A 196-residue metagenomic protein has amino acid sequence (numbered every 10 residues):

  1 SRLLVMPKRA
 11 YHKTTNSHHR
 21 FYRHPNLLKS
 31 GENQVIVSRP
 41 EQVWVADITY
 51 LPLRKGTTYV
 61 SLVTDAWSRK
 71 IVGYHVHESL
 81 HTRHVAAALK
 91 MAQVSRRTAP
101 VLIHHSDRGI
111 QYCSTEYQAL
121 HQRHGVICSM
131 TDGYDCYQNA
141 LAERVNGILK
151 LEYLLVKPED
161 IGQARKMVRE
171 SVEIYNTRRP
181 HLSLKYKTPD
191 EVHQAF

Functional and structural regions predicted by a protein language model:
S1-S38, T188-F196: Basic, flexible linker segments flanking DNA-binding modules in nucleic acid-interacting mobile-element proteins
V5-K13, H104-R108, R123-L141, L155-I161: RNase H-like polynucleotidyl transferase catalytic core
L28, D47, V63, R69 (+9 more regions): Mobile genetic element proteins and their domesticated derivatives, centered on retroelements and DNA transposons
N33-V72, E78-L80: An active-site-proximal beta-strand-loop segment
G56, Y74-T98, C113: Active-site beta-loop-alpha junctions of metal-dependent nucleic acid enzymes, especially the RNase H-like/DDE
T98-S114, D132-C136, K187-P189: Acidic/histidine-rich, metal-coordinating catalytic segments
Q122-V126, I148-F196: C-terminal domain-tail junction helix/linker
